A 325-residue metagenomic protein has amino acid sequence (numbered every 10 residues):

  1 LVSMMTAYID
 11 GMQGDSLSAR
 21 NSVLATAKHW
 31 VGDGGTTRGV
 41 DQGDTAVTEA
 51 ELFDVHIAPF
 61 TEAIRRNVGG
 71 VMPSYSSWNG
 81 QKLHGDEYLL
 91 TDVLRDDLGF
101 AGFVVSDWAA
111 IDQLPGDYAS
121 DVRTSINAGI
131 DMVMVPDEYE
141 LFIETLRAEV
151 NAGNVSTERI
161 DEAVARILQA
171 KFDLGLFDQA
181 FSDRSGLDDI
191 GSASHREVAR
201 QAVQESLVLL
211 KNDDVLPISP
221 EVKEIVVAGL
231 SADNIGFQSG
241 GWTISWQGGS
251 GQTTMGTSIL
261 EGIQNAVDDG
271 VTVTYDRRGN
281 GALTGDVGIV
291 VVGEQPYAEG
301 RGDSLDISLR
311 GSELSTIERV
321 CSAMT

Functional and structural regions predicted by a protein language model:
L1-T325: Glycoside hydrolase catalytic-domain context in secreted enzymes
